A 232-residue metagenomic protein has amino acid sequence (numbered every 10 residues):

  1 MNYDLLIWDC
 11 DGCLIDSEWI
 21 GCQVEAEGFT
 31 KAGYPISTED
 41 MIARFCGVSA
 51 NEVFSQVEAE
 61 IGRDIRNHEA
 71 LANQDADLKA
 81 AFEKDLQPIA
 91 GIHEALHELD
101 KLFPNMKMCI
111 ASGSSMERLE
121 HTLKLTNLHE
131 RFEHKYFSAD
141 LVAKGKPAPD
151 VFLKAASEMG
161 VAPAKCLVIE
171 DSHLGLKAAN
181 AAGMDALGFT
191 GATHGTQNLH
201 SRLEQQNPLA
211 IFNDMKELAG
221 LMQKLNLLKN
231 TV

Functional and structural regions predicted by a protein language model:
M1-A43: Active-site neighborhood of HAD-like aspartate-dependent phosphohydrolases
M1-D4, H97-D100, S115-V232: Asp-based, Mg2+/Mn2+-dependent phosphohydrolase catalytic module
N2, A80-I110, M116, E120: Short, acidic loop-to-helix structural element flanking the phosphoryl-transfer center in phosphate-processing enzymes
I7, L14, P88, M108 (+1 more regions): Conserved SAM-binding loop
G21, E25, F29, A50-F54 (+2 more regions): Hydrophobic alpha-helical core bundles mediating ligand binding, dimerization, or RNAP-core interactions
G28-F29, S49-D64, T122, A155-A156 (+1 more regions): Helix-loop "lid/cap" segments that line or gate small-molecule binding pockets
P35-S37, S55-H97: Metal-dependent phosphoesterase signature
I36, C46-A50, A111-G113: Anionic, Ser/Thr-rich low-complexity intrinsically disordered regions
